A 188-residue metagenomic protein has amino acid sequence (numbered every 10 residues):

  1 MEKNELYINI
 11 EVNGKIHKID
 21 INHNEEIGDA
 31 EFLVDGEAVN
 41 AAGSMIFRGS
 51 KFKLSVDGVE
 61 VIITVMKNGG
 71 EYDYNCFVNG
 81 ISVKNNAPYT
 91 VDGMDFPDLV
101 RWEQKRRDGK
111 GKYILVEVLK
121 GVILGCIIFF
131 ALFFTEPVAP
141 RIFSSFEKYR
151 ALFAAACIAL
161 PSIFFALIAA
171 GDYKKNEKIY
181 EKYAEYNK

Functional and structural regions predicted by a protein language model:
M1-M94: Cysteine-centric segments in proteins
I8, W102, A170-Y173: Tryptophan-centered motif/residue detector
G70-I81, A169-K182: Short, compact, well-ordered microdomains
F77, I81-I114, Y183-K188: Cytosolic juxtamembrane N-terminal segments of multi-pass membrane proteins
Y113-F134, S145-N176: Small-residue-enriched transmembrane alpha-helices
C126, Y180-E185: Eukaryotic non-globular interaction segments with acidic/serine-rich, low-complexity composition and alpha-helical
V138-S144: Membrane-interface helix termini and inter-helical loops of multi-pass transporters
